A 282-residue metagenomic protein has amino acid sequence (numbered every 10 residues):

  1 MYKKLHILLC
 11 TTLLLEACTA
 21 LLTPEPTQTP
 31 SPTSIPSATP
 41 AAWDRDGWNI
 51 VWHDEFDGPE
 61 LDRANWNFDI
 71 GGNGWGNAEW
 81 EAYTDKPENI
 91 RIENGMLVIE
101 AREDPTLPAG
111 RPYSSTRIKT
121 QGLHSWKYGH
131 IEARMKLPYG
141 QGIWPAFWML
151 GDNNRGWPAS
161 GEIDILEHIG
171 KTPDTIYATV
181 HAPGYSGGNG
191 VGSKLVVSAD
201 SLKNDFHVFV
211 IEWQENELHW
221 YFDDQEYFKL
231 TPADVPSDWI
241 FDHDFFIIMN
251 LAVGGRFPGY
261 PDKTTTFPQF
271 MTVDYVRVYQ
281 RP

Functional and structural regions predicted by a protein language model:
K3-C10: Sec-dependent signal peptide recognition, specifically the positively charged N-region followed immediately by
E16-A17: C-terminal motif of bacterial Sec signal peptides marking the signal peptidase cleavage site
A20: Short, conserved catalytic or interaction motifs in soluble domains
T23-P24: Secreted/processed peptides and extracellular or luminal domains of membrane proteins
P30-P282: GH16 jelly-roll
